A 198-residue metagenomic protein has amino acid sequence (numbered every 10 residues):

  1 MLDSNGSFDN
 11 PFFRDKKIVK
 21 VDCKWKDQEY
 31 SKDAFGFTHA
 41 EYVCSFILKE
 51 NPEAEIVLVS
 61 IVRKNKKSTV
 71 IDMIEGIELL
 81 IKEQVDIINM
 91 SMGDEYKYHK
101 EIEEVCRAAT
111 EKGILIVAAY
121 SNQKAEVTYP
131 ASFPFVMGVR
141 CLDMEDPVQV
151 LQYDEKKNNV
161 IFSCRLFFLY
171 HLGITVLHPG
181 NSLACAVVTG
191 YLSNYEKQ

Functional and structural regions predicted by a protein language model:
M1-A54, F167-L169: Active-site core segment of subtilase-fold serine proteases
D3, T128-K197: Extracellular S/T/G-rich loop segment that most often corresponds to the catalytic His/Ser-adjacent loop
N5-S7, R63-K64, G93-K97, N122-A125 (+2 more regions): Solvent-exposed loop/turn segments at secondary-structure junctions within structured extracellular/periplasmic domains
D27-E41, Q123, V176-V188: Gly/Ser-rich catalytic serine loop of serine hydrolases
E29-E95: Subtilisin-like peptidase catalytic core
V57, L115-V117: Structural detector of well-ordered beta-strand residues that form the stable sheet scaffold of enzyme domains
S68-N89, H99-I114, A125-G138, V148-I161: Mature extracellular/periplasmic domains of secretome proteins
N89-S91, A119, A186: A cross-family glycoside hydrolase active-site/sugar-binding cleft signature
